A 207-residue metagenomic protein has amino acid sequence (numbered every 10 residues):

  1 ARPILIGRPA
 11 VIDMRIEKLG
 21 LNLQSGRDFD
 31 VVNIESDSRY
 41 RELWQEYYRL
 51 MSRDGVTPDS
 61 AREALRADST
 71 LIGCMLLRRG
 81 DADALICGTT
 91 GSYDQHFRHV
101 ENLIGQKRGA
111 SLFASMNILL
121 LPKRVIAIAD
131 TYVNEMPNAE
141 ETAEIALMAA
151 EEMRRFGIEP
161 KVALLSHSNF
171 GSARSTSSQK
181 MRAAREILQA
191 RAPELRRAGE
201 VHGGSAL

Functional and structural regions predicted by a protein language model:
A1-L207: Anion-binding alpha/beta catalytic cores of soluble intermediary-metabolism enzymes, centered on
